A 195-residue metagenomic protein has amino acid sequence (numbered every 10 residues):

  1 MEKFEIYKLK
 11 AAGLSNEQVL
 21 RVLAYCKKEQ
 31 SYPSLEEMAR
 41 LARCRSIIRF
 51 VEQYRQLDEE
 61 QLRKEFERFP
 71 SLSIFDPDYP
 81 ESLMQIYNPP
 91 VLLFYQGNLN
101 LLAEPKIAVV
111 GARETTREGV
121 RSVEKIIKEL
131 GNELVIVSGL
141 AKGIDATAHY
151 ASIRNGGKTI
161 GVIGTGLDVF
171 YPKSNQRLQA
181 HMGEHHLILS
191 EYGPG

Functional and structural regions predicted by a protein language model:
M1-K128: Short, positively charged patches
K3, I74-G195: Glycine-biased, small-residue-rich flexible motifs in mid-sequence functional cores and linkers
